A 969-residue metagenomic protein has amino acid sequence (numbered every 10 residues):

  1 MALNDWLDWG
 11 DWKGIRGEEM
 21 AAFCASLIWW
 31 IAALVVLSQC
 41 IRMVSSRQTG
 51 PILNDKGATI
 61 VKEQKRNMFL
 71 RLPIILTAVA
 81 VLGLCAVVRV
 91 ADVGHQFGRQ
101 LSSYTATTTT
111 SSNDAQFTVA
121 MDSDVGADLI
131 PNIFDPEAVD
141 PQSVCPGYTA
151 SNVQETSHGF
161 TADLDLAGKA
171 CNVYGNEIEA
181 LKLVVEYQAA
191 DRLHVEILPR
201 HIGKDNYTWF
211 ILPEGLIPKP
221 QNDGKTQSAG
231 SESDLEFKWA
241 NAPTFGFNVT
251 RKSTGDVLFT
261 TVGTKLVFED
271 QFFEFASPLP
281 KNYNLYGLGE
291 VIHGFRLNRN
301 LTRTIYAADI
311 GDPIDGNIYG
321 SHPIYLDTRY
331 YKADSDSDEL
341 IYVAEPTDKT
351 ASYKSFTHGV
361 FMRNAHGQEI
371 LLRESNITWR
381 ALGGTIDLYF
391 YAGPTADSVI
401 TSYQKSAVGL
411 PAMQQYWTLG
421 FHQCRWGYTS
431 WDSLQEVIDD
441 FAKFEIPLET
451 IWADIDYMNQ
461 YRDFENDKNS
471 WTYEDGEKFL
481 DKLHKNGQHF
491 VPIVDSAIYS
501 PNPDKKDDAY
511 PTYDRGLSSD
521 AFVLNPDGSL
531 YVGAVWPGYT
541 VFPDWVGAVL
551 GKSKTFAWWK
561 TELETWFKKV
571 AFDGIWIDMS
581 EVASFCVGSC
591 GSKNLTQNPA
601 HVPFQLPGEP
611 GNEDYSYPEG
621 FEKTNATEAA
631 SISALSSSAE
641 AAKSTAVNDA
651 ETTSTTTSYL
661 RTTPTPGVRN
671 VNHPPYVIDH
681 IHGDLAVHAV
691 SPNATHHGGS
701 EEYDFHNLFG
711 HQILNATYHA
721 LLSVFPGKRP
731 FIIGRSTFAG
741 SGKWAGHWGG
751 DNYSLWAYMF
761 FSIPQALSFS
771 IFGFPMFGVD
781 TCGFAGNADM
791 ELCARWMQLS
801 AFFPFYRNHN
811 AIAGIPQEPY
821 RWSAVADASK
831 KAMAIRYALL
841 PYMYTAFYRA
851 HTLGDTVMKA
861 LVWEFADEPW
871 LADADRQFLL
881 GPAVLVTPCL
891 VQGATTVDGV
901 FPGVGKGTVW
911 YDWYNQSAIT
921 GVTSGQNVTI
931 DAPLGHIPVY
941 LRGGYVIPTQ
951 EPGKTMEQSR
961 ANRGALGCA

Functional and structural regions predicted by a protein language model:
M1-D8, F97, L101, T109-T110 (+3 more regions): Extracellular/lumenal N-termini and interhelical loops of multi-pass eukaryotic membrane proteins
M1-R16, A21-L27, I31-N67: Short, low-complexity, Lys/Arg-enriched N-terminal segments of secretory-pathway carbohydrate enzymes
A2, S38-R42, A80-E137, Q142: N-terminal signal peptide
R16-I28, L70-T77, L708, L792: Transmembrane alpha-helices of multi-pass eukaryotic membrane proteins
F117-G159, G255-I937, L941-R942, Q950 (+1 more regions): Catalytic-domain carbohydrate-binding cleft regions of carbohydrate-active enzymes
L129-L164, E177-G230: A low-complexity, Ser/Thr/Gly/Pro-enriched, surface-exposed linker/loop concept that marks segments flanking
G230-F268: Hydrophobic or amphipathic alpha-helical targeting/insertion segments
L941-A969: C-terminal low-complexity, glycine/proline- and small-hydrophobic-enriched intrinsically disordered tails that act as
